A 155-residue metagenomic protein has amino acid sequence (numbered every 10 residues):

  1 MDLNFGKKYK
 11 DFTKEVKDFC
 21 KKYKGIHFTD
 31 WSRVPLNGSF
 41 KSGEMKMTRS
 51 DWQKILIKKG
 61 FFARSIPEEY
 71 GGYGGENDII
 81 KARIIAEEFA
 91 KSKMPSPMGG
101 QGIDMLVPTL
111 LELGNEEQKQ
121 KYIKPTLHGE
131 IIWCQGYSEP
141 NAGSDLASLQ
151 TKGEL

Functional and structural regions predicted by a protein language model:
M1-G100, E117-H128: Amphipathic, small/basic residue-rich leader segments at the start of a protein or domain
S39-M45, I79, P108-L113, L146-Q150: Short amphipathic alpha-helical patches
Y73-G75, E117-L155: Glycine-rich, Trp-frequent "lid" loop and neighboring beta-strands that shape and gate the flavin cofactor pocket
P97-E117, G143: N-terminal glycine-rich flavin-associated loop
